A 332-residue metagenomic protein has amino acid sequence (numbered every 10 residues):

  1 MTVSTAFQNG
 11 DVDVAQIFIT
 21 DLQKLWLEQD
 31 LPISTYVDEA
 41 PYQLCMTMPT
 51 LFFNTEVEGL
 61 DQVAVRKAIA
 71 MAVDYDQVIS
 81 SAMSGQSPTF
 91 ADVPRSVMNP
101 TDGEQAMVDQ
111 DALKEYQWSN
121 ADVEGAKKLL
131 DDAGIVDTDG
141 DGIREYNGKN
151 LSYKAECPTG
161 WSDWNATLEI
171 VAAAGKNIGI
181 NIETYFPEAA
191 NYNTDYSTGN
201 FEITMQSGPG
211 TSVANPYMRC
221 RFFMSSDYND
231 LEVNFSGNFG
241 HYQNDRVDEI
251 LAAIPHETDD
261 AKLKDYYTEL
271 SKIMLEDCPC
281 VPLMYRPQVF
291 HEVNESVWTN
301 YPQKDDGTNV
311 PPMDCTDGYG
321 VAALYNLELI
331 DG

Functional and structural regions predicted by a protein language model:
M1-N9, Q117-S119, I135-T211: Ligand/substrate-recognition segments at binding pockets and active sites
M1-V57, A68, D76, S80-A82: Extracellular/periplasmic solute-recognition and catalytic clefts
T2-T5, N9, L51, V63 (+12 more regions): Solvent-exposed, polar/charged alpha-helical surfaces in well-ordered, non-transmembrane soluble domains, broadly
A6, L25-E28, S80-G85, F90-P94 (+3 more regions): Short, solvent-exposed loop/turn and secondary-structure capping segments
D13-F18, E202-S207, P282: Paired acidic/hydrophobic, glycine-rich loop segments that form the ligand-binding mouth/hinge of periplasmic-binding
W26, E56-E104, E115-D131, S271-P282: Periplasmic-binding protein-like
L27-M46, F52-Q62, V97-G125, T138-N150 (+3 more regions): Short, solvent-exposed loop/beta-turn-alpha elements that line the ligand-binding surface or hinge of extracytoplasmic
S80, A133-P158, S207, P255-N294: Bilobed periplasmic-binding protein-like "clamshell/Venus-flytrap" ligand-binding domains
